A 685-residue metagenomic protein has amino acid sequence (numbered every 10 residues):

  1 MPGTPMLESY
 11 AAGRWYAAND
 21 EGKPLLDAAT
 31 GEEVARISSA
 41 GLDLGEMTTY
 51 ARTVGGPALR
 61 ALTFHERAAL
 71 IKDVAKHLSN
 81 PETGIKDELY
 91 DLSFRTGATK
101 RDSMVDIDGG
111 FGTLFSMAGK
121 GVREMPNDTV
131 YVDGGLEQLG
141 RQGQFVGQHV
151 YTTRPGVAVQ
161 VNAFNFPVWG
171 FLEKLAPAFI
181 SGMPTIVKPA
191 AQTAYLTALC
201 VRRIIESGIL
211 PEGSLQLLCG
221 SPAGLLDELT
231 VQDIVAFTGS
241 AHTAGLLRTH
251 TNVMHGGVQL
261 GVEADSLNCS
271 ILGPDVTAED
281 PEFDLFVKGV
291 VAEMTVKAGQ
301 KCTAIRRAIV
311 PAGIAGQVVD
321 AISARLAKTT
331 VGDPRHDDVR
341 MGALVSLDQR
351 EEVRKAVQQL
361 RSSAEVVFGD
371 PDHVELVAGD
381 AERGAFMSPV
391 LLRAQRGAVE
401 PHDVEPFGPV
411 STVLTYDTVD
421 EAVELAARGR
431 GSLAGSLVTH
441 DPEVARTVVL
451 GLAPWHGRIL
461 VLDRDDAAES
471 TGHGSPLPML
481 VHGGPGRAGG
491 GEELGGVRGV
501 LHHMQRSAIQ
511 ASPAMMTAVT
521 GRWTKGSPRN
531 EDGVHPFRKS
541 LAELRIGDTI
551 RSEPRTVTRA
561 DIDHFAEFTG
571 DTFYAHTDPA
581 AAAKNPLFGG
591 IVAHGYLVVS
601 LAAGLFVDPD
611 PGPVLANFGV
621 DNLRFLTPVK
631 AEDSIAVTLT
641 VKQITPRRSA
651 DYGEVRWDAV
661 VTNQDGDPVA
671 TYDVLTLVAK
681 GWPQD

Functional and structural regions predicted by a protein language model:
M1-Q142, K328, V345: N-terminal Rossmann-like NAD(P)+-binding subdomain of aldehyde/semialdehyde dehydrogenases
A29-R36, A69, I209-E212, V231-I234 (+4 more regions): Conserved C-terminal structural/oligomerization subdomain of aldehyde/semialdehyde dehydrogenase
E33-A40, G55-R60, Q138-L139, V159-Q160 (+7 more regions): Short, well-ordered beta-strand elements within core beta-sheets of diverse protein domains
M125-L285, G316, Y416, G491: Rossmann-like NAD(P) dinucleotide-binding subdomain of oxidoreductase/dehydrogenase enzymes
R203-G208, Q232-I234, T243-G397, D420 (+5 more regions): ALDH superfamily catalytic-core signature
G533-A593, K680: Catalytic strand-loop segment that frames the active site of acyl-thioester-processing enzymes
P536-I546, V629-S634, T638-D685: HotDog/MaoC-like acyl-thioester-processing domains
K584-A593, L597-T638, K642-Q643: Hydrophobic beta-strand-centered segment that forms part of the acyl-chain substrate-binding groove
